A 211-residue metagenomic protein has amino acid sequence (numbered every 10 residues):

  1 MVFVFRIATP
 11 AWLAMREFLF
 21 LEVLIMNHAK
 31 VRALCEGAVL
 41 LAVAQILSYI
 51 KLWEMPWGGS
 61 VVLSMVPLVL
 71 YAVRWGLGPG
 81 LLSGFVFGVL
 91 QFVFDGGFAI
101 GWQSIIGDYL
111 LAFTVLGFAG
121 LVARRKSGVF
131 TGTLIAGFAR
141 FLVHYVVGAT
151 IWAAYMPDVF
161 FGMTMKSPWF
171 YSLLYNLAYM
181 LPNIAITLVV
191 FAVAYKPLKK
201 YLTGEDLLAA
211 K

Functional and structural regions predicted by a protein language model:
A11-F18: A cross-taxon signal for low-complexity, glycine/charged-rich
F20-L41, S167-K211: Alpha-helical transmembrane segments and their cytosolic interface
F20-R74, G78-L82: Hydrophobic transmembrane alpha-helices
L34-A38, V66, L77, L81-F85 (+6 more regions): Hydrophobic alpha-helical transmembrane segments
A38, A42, I46, V89 (+7 more regions): Generic alpha-helical transmembrane segments of integral inner-membrane proteins, especially permease/transport modules
I46-S60, V86-L121, Y145, A149-W152 (+1 more regions): Interfacial aromatic-anchored transmembrane helix boundaries in multi-pass membrane proteins
V73-W75, F118-R124, A194-L202: Structural signal for the C-terminal ends of transmembrane alpha-helices and the immediately following loop
R124-L142, D206-K211: Internal alpha-helical transmembrane segments of multi-pass membrane proteins
